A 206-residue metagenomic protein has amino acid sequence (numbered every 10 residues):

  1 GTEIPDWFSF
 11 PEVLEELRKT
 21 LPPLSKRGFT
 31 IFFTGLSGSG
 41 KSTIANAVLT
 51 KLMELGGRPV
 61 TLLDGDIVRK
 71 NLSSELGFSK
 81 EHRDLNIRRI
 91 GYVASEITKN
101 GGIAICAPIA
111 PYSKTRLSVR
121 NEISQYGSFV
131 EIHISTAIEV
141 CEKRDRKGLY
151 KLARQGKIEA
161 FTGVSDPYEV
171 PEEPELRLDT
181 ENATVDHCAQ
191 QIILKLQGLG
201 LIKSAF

Functional and structural regions predicted by a protein language model:
G1-T30, T34, S204: Non-catalytic terminal extensions that flank enzyme cores
K26-T50: Walker A (P-loop) phosphate-binding motif
G28-F32, P59-V60, I103-I105: Residue-level preference for the first positions of well-ordered beta-strands
S39, N46-S95, K99: Conserved substrate/cofactor phosphate-moiety recognition/catalytic segment in nucleotide-dependent phosphotransferases
L62, F129-E131, E175-R177: Conserved beta-strand scaffold positions in the cores of enzyme catalytic domains, especially in NTP/NDP-utilizing
N71-F78, A94-R154, A160, V164: ATP-dependent NMP and nucleoside kinases share a basic, alpha-helical "lid"
S135-Q191, L199-F206: Small-molecule kinase domains that catalyze NTP-dependent phosphoryl transfer to phosphate-bearing small molecules
